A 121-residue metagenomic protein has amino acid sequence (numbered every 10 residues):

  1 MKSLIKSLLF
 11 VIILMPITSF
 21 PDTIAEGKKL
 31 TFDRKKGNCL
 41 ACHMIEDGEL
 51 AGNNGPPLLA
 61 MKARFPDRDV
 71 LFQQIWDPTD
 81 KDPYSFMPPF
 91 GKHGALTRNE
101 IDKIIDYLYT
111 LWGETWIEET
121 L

Functional and structural regions predicted by a protein language model:
M1-S7: Positively charged n-region of N-terminal signal peptides that target proteins for export
S7-P16: Bacterial N-terminal signal peptides
M15-R34: Electrostatic cytochrome c docking/interface patches
T31-F32, L40-W76: Gly/Gly-Pro-rich "capping" loops immediately C-terminal to redox-active cysteine motifs in periplasmic/lumenal
H43, Y109-W112: Protein kinase-like catalytic domain
G52-M61, W76-K103, W116-L121: Axial heme c-ligation environment in periplasmic c-type cytochrome domains
